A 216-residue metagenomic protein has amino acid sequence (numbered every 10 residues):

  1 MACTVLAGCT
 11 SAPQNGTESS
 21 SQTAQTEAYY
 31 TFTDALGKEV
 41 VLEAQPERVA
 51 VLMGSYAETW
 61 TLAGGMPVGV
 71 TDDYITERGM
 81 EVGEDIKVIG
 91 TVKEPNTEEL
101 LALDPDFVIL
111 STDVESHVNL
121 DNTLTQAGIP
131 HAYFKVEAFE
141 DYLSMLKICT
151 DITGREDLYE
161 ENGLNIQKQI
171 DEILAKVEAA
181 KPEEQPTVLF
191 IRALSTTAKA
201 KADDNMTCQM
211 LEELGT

Functional and structural regions predicted by a protein language model:
V5-T26: Bacterial lipoprotein signal-peptidase II cleavage site
S19-E43: N-terminal low-complexity, Pro/Thr/Ser-rich intrinsically disordered segments that act as propeptides or flexible
E27, A35, A44-E47, L62-G65 (+6 more regions): Extracytoplasmic
Y29, E39-V41, N119-T197: Extracytoplasmic substrate-binding proteins
R48-L52, V68-T71, F107-S111, P130-K135 (+1 more regions): Structural recognition of the beta-strand scaffold that forms the well-ordered cores of secreted hydrolase catalytic
M53-L103, F107-V114: A short, structured surface patch at a secondary-structure boundary
D72-D73, T112-E115, V136-F139, A193-T196 (+1 more regions): Short coil/turn segments
Y74-T76, K199-T216: Alpha-helical, coiled-coil/dimerization segments enriched in small aliphatic residues
